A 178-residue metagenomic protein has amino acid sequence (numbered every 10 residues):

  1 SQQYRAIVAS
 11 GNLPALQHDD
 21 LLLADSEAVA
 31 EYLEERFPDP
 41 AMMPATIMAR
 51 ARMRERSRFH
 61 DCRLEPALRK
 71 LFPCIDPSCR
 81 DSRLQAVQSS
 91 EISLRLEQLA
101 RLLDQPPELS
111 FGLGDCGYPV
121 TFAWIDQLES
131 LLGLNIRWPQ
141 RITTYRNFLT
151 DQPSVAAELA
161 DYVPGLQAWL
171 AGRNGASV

Functional and structural regions predicted by a protein language model:
S1-A86, Q105-P106, A176: GST-like domain detector, emphasizing the conserved glutathione-binding G-site in the N-terminal thioredoxin-like
D19, P119, D161: Conserved residues at the C-terminal ends of beta-strands
S26, L159-A160: Residue-level detector of family-conserved "landmark" positions at structurally sensitive sites
E34, T121-F122, L159: Active-site-flanking alpha-helical
I47, A160-V163: Residues that form or immediately flank small-molecule/cofactor binding pockets and catalytic motifs
H60-D151: GST-like fold's C-terminal all-alpha helical module
Q152-P153, A157: A late-sequence structural motif
Y162-V178: Acidic/histidine-enriched, glycine/proline-rich intrinsically disordered or flexible terminal extensions
